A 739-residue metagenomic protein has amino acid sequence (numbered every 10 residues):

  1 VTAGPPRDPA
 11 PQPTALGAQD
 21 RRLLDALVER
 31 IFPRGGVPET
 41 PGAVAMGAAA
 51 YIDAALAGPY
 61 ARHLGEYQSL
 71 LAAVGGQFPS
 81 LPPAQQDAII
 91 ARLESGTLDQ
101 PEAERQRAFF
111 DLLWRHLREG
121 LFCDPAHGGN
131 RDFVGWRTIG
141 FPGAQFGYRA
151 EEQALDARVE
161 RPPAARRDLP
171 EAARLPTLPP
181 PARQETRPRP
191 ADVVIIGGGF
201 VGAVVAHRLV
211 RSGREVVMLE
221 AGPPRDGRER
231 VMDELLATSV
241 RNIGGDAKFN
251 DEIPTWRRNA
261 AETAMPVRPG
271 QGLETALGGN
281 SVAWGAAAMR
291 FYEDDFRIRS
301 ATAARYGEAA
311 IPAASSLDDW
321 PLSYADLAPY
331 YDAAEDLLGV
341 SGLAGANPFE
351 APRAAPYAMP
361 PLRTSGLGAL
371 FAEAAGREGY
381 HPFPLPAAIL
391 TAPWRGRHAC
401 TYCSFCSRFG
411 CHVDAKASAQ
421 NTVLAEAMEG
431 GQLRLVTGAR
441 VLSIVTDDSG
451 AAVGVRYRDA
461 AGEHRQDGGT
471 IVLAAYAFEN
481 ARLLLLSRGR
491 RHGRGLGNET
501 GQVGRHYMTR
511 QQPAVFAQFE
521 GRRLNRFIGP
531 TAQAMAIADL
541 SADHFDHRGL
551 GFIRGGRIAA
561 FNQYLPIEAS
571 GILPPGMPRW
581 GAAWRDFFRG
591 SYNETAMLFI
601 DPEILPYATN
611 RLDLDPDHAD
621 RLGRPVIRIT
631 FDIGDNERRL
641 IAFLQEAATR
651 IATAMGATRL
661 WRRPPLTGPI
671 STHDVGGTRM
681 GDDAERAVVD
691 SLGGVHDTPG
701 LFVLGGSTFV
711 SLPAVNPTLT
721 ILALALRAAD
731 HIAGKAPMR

Functional and structural regions predicted by a protein language model:
P6-A10, A18-A26, R30-T177: Mature-region segments of soluble proteins
V134, F146, Q153, E160-V193 (+5 more regions): Extreme N-terminal leader/targeting segments of oxidoreductases
A191-M218: N-terminal Rossmann-like FAD-binding beta1-loop-alpha1 element of flavoenzymes
R211, E215-V217, A221-L236, G430 (+8 more regions): Glycine-rich loop(s) and the adjacent beta-strand/alpha-helix scaffold that form part
A221-D295, S323-A333, A372-G376: N-terminal FAD cofactor-binding segment of flavoenzymes
N242-I243, N250, A260, A264 (+3 more regions): Conserved redox-cofactor binding core of oxidoreductases
N259-A261, M265-L273, L277-W284, A288-A304 (+8 more regions): FAD cofactor-binding and catalytic pocket of flavoenzymes
P384-L390, A399-C406, L442-V445, N593-I604 (+3 more regions): A glycine-rich dinucleotide-binding beta-alpha-beta segment and adjacent secondary-structure elements that constitute
